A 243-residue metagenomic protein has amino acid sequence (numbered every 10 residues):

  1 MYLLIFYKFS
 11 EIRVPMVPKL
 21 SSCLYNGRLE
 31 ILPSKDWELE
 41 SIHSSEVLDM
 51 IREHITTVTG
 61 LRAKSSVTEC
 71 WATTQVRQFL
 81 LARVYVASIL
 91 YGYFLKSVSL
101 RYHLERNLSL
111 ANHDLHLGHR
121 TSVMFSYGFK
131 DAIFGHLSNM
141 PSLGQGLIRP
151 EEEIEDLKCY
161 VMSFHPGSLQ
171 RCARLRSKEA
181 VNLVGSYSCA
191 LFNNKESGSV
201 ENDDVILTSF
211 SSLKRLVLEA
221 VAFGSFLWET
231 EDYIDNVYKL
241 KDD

Functional and structural regions predicted by a protein language model:
M1-D243: Long compositionally biased, domain-poor regions of proteins
